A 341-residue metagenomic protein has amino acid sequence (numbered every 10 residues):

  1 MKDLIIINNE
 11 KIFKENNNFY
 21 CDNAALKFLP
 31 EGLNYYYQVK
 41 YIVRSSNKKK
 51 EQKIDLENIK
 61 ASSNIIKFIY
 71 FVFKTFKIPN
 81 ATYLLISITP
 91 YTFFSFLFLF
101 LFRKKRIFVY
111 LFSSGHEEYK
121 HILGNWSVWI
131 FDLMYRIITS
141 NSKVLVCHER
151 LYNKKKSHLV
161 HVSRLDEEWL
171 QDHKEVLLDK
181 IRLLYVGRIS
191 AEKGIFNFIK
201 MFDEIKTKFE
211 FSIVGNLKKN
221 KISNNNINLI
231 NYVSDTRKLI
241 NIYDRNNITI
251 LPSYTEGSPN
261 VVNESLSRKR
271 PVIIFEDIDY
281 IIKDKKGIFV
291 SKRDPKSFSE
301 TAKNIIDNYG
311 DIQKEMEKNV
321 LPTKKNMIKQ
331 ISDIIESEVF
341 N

Functional and structural regions predicted by a protein language model:
E118, W129-Q171: A short, active-site helix/loop in glycosyltransferases that binds the activated sugar's phosphate group
I181, R188-E204: A conserved mid-protein helix/loop that constitutes part of the nucleotide-sugar donor-binding site
N220-S234: Nucleotide-activated donor-binding/catalytic signature segment of Leloir-type glycosyltransferases, i.e., the conserved
N241-N246: Short alpha-helical donor nucleotide-sugar binding micro-motif in glycosyltransferases
Y254: Aromatic "clamp/platform" in nucleotide-sugar-dependent glycosyltransferases that forms part of the donor/acceptor
S267-I274: Short hydrophobic beta-strand element within catalytic cores of glycosyltransferases and related nucleotide-activated
G287-K296, A302-Y309: Conserved acidic donor-binding segment of nucleotide-sugar-dependent glycosyltransferases
Y309-N341: A charged, aromatic-enriched C-terminal amphipathic alpha-helix characteristic of glycosyltransferases across folds
